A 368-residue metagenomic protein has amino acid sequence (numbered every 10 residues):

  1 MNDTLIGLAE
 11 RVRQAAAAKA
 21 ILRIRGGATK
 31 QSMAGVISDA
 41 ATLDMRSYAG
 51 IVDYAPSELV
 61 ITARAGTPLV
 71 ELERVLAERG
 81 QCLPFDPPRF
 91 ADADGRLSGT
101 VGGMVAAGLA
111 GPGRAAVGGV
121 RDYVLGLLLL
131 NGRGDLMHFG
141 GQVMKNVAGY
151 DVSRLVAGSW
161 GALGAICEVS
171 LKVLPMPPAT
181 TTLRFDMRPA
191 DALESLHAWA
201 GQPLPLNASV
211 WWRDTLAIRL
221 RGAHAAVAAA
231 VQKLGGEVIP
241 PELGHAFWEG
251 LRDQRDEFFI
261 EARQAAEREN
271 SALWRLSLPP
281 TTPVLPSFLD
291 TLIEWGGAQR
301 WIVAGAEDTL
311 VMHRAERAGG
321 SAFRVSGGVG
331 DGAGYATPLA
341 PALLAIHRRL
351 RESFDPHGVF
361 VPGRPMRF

Functional and structural regions predicted by a protein language model:
M1-I24, M45-G95, L109-Q142, P177-F185: N-terminal glycine-rich flavin-associated loop
L5, G35-D39, R46, I239-F368: Conserved glycine-rich FAD pyrophosphate-binding loop
R23-I24, N207-W212, T291-W295, R324: Short beta-strand
I24-K30: Glycine-rich beta-strand-to-loop/alpha-helix junction loops that act as flexible
V70-L72, A190-S195, A225-Q232, T281-F288 (+1 more regions): Short, conserved charged micro-motifs
F85, R96-P205, S209, L216: FAD-binding subdomain of flavoenzyme oxidoreductases
T180, D186-E249, D253: A conserved active-site cap/scaffold subdomain adjacent to cofactor or substrate pockets
